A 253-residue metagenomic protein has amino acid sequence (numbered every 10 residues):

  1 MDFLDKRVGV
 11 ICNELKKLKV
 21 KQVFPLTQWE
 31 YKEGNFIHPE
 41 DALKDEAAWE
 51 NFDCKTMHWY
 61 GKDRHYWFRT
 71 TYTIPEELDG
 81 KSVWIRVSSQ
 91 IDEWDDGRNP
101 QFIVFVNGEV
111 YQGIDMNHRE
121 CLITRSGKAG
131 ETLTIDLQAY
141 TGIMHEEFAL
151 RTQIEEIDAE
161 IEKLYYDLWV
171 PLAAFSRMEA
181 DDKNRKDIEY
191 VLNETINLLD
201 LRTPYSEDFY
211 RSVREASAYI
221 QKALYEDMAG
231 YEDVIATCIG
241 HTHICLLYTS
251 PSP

Functional and structural regions predicted by a protein language model:
M1-E46, C54-H65, R69-T237: Mature N-terminal, pre-catalytic/accessory segment of carbohydrate-active enzymes
W49: Phosphate-binding glycine-rich loops of NTP-binding sites
H241: Conserved, mostly hydrophobic/aromatic
I244-C245: Solvent-exposed loop/turn segments at secondary-structure junctions within structured extracellular/periplasmic domains
Y248-P253: Conserved small/polar residues in nucleotide/adenosyl-binding loops
